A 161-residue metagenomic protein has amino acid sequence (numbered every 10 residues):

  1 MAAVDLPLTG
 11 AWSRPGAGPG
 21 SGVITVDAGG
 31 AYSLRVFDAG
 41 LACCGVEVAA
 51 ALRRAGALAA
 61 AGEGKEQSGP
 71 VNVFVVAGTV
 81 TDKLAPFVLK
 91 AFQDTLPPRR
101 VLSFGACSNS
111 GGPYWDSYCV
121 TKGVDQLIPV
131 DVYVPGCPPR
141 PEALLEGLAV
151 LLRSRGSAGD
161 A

Functional and structural regions predicted by a protein language model:
M1-G69, F87, Q93-R99, W115-T121 (+2 more regions): Iron-sulfur (Fe-S) cluster-binding modules
V71-V73: Short, surface-exposed beta-edge/turn micro-motifs
V76-A77, P135: Redox-cofactor binding/interface segments in oxidoreductases and associated redox assembly factors
T79-V80, P138: Short glycine-/small-residue-rich Rossmann-like dinucleotide-binding loops
T81-A85, K90-T95, S103, N109: Metallocofactor- and cofactor-centric catalytic cores in central/energy metabolism, strongly enriched
